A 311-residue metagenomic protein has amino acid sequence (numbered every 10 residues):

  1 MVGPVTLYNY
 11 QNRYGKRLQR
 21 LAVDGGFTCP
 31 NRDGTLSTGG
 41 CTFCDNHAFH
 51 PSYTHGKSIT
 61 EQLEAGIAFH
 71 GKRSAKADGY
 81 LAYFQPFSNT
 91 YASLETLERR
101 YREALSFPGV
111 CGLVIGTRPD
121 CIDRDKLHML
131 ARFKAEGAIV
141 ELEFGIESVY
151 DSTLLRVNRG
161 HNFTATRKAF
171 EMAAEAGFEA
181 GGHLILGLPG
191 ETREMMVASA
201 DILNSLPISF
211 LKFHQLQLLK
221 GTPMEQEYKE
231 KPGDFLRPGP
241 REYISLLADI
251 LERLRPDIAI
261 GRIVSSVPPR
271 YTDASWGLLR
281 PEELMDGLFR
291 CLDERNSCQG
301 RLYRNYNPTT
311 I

Functional and structural regions predicted by a protein language model:
M1-L81: N-terminal [4Fe-4S]-dependent radical SAM core
M1-Y8, Y14-Q19, F210, L218-I311: Auxiliary Fe-S-binding modules of radical SAM enzymes
R17, K76-Y80, F107-L113, A135-V140 (+3 more regions): Short, well-ordered coil/turn segments that N-cap beta-strands
C41, L105-V110, A198-K212, L284-Q299: Structural recognition of alpha->loop->beta junctions
H47-G66, R73-L94, G109-I122, I139-A165 (+1 more regions): Core AdoMet radical
E64-I67, G71, L130-A135, F170-E175 (+1 more regions): Surface-exposed amphipathic alpha-helices with a cationic face
L94-R102, D123-K134, M196: Distinct, well-ordered alpha-helical segments
T164-M224, R241-S266: Conserved C-terminal portion of the radical SAM core fold that forms the substrate/S-adenosylmethionine-binding
